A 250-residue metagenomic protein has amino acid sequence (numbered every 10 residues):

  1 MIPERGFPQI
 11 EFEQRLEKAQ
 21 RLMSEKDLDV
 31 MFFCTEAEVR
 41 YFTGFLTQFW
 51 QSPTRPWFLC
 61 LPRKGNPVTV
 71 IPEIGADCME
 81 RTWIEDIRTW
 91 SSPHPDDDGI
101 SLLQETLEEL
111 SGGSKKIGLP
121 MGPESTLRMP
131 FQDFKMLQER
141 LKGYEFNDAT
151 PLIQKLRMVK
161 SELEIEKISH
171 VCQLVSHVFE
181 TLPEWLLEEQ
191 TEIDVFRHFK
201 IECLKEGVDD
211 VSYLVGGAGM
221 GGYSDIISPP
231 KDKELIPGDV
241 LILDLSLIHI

Functional and structural regions predicted by a protein language model:
M1-E105, Q173, K231: N-terminal accessory/capping or targeting/presequence segment of soluble
F7, L22-R40, E124-L127, L174-D239: Active-site cores enriched in adjacent His and Asp/Glu residues with nearby glycine-rich loops that coordinate divalent
P56, N66, G112-K116, G143 (+1 more regions): A general structural motif
L61-N66, K142, G219-M220, I236: Short acidic-glycine loop/turn motifs at beta-strand connectors
T69, I87, F146, V215-G216: Generic preference for hydrophobic
P95-V211: Flexible, acidic/His-enriched mid-domain "rim/lid" segments that flank
I242-L243: Aromatic-residue-lined binding/catalytic grooves and analogous aromatic/hydrophobic interfacial grooves in multimeric
I248-I250: Conserved small/polar residues in nucleotide/adenosyl-binding loops
